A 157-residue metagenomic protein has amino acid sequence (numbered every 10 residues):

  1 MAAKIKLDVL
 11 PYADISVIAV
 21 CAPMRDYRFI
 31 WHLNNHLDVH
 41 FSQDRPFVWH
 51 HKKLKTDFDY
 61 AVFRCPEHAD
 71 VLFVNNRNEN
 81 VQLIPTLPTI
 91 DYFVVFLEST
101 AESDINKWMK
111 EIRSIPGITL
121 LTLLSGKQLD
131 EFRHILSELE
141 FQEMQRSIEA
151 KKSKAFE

Functional and structural regions predicted by a protein language model:
L7-D26: Terminal, regulation- and interaction-focused segments at domain boundaries
D8-L10, R28, R45-P46, H50 (+2 more regions): Conserved functional micro-motifs across diverse proteins
S16-A22, I90-T100: Short cationic amphipathic helices and targeting signals
R25-E67: Short, well-structured hydrophobic secondary-structure segments
D26-W31, A101-K107: Short, conserved charged micro-motifs
K52-I90: Long, continuous compositionally biased terminal/linker segments
D104, W108-E157: Glycine-rich, aromatic-bearing surface loops/beta-hairpins
